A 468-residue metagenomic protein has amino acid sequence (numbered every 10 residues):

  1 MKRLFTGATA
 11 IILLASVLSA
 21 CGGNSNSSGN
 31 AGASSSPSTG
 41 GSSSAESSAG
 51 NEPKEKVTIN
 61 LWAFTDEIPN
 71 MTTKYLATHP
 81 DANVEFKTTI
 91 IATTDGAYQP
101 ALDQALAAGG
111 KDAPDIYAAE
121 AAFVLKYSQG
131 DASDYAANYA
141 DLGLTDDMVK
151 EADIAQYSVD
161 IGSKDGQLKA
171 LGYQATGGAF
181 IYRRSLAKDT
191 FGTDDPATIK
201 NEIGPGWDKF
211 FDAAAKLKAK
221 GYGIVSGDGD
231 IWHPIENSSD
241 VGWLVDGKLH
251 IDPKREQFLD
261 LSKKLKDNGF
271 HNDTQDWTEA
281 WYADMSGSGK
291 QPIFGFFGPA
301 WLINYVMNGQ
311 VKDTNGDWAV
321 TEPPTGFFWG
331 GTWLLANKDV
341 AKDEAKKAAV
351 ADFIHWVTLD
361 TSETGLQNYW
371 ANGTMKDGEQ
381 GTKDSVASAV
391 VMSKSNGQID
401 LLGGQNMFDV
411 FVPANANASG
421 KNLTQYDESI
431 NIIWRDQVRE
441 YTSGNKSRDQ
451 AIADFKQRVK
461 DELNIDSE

Functional and structural regions predicted by a protein language model:
M1-T58, Q450, Q457-E468: Short, low-complexity disordered leader/linker segments with a strong preference for bacterial N-terminal type II
P53-D66, V84-I90, I116: Short, well-ordered beta-strand elements
P80-I154, D189-T190, G287-G295: Extracytoplasmic "Venus flytrap"/periplasmic binding protein-like
A97-Q99, G227, N237-P323: Extracytoplasmic ligand-binding clamshell segments of periplasmic binding protein
A107, Q310-G381, D436: Extracytoplasmic/periplasmic substrate-recognition and gating elements
A119-A179, D208, D317-A319, L401: Hinge/lid segment of periplasmic solute-binding proteins
D147-V149, V159-I231, W243-D276, K338-D343 (+2 more regions): Helix-loop-helix "hinge/cap" segment bordering the ligand-binding cleft or interdomain interface
N396-L463: C-terminal capping/gating helix-and-loop segments adjacent to ligand/active sites or protein-protein/ligand interfaces
